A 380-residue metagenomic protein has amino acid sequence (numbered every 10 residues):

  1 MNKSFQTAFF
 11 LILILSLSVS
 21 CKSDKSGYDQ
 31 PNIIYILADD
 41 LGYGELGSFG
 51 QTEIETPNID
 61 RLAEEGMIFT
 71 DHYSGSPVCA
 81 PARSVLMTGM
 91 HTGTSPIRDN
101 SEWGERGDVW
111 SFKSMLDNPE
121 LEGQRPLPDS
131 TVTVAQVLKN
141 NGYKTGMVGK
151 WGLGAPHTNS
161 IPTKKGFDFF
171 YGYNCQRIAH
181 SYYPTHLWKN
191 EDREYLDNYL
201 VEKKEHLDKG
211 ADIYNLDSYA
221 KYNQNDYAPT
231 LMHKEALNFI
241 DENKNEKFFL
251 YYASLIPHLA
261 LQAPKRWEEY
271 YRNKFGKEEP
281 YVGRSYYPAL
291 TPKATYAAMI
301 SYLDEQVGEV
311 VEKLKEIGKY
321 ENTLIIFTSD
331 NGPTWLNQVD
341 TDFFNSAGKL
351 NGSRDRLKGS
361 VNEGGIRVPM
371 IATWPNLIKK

Functional and structural regions predicted by a protein language model:
M1-F9: Bacterial N-terminal signal peptides that target proteins for export
F9-L15: Hydrophobic helical h-region of N-terminal Sec-dependent signal peptides in bacterial secretory/periplasmic proteins
L17-S20: C-terminal motif of bacterial Sec signal peptides marking the signal peptidase cleavage site
G27-P31, A38-I54, R61, T70 (+4 more regions): Active-site-proximal cap/lid insertion segments
Y43-T133, V137-G146, H157, A179 (+2 more regions): Active-site segment of extracytoplasmic enzymes that catalyze sulfate/phosphate-ester chemistry
G146-V148, Y251: A structural signal for short, well-ordered beta-strand segments and their strand-loop junctions that often border
K165-G166: Short, structured coil segments at secondary-structure junctions
